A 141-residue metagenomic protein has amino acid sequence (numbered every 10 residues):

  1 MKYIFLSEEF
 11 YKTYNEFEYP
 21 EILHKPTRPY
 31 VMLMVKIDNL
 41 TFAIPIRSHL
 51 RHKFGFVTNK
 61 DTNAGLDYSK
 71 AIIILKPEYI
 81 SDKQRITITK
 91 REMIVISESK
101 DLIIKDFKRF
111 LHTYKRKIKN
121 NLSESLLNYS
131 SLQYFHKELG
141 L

Functional and structural regions predicted by a protein language model:
M1-T27: GIY-YIG nuclease catalytic motif and its immediate N-terminal context
S7, R47, L75: Residues at the C-termini of beta-strands that transition into short coil/loop
F10, L50, E78: Residue-level detector of flexible, active-site-proximal loop/helix-junction positions within diverse enzyme catalytic
Y14, R51, S81: Surface-exposed acidic loop/strand-edge motifs in secreted or periplasmic proteins that form small linear binding
K25-T27, K36-K70: Compact nucleic-acid interaction/catalytic patches
N59-L141: C-terminal terminal-subdomain/extension
